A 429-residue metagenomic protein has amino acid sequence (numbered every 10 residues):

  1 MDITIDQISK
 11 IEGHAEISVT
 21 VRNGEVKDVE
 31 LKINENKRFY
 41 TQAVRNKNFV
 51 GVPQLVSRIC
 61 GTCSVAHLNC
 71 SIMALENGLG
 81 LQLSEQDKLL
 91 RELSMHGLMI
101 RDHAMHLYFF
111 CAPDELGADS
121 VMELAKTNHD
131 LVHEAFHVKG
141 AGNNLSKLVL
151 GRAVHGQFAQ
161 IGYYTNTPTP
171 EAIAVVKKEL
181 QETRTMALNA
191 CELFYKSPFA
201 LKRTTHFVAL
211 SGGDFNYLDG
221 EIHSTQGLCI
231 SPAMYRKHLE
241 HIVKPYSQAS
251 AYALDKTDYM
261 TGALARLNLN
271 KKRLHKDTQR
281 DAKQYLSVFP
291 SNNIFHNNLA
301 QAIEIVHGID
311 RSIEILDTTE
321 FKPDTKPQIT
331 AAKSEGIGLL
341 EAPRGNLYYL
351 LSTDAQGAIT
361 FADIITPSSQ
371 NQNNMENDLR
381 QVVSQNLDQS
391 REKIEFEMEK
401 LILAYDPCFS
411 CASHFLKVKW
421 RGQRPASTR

Functional and structural regions predicted by a protein language model:
M1-N346, T366-R429: Active-site bordering "gate/hinge" segments that shape substrate access to catalytic or cofactor-binding pockets
R344, Y349-S352, T360-D363: A translation/RNA-centric and nucleic-acid-associated enzymatic feature enriched in Class II aminoacyl-tRNA synthetases
G357: Active-site catalytic microenvironments in core metabolic enzymes, especially phosphate/sugar-handling
